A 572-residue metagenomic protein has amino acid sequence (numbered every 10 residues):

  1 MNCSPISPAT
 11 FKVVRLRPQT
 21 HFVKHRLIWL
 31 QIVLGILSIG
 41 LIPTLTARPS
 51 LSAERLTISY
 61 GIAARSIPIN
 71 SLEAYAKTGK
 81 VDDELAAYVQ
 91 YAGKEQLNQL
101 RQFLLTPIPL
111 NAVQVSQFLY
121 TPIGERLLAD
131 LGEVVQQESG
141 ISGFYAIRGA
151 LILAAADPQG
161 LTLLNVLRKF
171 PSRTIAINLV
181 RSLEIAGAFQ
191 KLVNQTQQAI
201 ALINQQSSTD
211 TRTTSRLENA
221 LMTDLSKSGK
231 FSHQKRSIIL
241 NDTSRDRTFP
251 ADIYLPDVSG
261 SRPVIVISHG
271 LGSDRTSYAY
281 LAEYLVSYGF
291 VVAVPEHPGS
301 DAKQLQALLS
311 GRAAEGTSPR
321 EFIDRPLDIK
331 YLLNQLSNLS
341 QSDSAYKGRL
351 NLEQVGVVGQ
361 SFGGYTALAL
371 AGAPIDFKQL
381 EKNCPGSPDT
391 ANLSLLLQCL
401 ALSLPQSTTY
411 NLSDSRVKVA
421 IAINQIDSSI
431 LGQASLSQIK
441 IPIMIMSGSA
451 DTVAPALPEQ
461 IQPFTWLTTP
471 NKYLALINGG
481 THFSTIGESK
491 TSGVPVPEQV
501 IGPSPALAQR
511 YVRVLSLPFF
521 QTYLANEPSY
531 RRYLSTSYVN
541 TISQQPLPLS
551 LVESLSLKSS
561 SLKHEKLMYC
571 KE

Functional and structural regions predicted by a protein language model:
A63-P68, E73-L217: Mature extracellular/secreted ectodomains of secretory-pathway proteins
S208-G260: N-terminal cap/lid segment of alpha/beta-hydrolase-fold proteins
S261-G270: Short beta-strand element of the alpha/beta-hydrolase
G270, G359-A367: Gly/Ala-rich beta-loop-alpha elbow adjacent to hydrolase catalytic centers
G272, T276-A279, Y284, E296-D324: Cap/lid segment of the alpha/beta-hydrolase catalytic domain
A314-L352, A369, E381-L397: Alpha/beta-hydrolase active-site loop
I439, I445-S447: Short beta-strand/loop motif that positions the catalytic acidic residue of the alpha/beta-hydrolase fold
T452-E459: Conserved alpha/beta-hydrolase "acid-adjacent" motif
